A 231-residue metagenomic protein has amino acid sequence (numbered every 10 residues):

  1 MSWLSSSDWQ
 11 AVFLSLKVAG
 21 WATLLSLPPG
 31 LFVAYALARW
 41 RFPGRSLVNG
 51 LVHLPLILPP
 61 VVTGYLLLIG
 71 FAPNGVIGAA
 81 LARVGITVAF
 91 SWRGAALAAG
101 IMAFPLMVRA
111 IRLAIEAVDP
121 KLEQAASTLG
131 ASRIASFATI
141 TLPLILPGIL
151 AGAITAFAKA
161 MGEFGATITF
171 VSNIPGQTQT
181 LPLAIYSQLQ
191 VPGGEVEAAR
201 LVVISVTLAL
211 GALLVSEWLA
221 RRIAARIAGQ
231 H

Functional and structural regions predicted by a protein language model:
M1-Q10, F170-L210: Interhelical loop and adjacent transmembrane-helix boundary motif in polytopic membrane transport permeases
M1-T23, A36-R45, R83, S187-V196: Periplasmic/extracellular loop-to-transmembrane helix junction in inner-membrane transport proteins
M1-W3, G64-G100, F170-I174: Membrane-interfacial helix termini and adjacent extracytoplasmic/periplasmic loops of multi-pass transporters
A19, T23-L31, Y35, V61 (+6 more regions): Hydrophobic positions within alpha-helical transmembrane segments of bacterial inner-membrane proteins
W21-V52, Y65-L67, A80, A114-E116 (+4 more regions): Transmembrane-helix boundary motif in ABC transporter permease subunits
L24, V108-I111, I115, D119 (+1 more regions): Transmembrane alpha-helices
G44, P105, R109-E123, S127-T128 (+1 more regions): C-terminal transmembrane helix and the adjacent membrane-cytosol boundary/short C-terminal tail of inner/organellar
A72-P73, I149-S187: Non-cytoplasmic
